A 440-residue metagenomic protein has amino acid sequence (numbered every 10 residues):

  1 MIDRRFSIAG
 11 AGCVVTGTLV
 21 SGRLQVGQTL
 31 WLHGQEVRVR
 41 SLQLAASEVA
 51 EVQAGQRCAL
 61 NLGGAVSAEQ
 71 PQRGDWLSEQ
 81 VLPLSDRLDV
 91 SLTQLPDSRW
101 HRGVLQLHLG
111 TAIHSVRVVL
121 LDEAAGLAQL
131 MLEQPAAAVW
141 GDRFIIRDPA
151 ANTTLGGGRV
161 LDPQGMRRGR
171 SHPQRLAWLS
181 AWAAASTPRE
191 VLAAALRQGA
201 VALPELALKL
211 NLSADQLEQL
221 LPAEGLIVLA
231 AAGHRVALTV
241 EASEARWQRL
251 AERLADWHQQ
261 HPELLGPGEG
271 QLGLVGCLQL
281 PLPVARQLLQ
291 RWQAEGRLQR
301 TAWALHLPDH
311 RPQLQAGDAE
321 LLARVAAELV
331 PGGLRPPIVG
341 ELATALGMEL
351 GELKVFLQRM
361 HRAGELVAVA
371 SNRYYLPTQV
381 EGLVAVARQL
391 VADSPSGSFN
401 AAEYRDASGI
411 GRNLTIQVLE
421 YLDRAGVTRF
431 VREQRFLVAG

Functional and structural regions predicted by a protein language model:
M1-P96: Conserved catalytic-core segments of large NTP-driven translation/proteostasis enzymes
S47-A50, G64-A368, E381-A385, A392-V427 (+1 more regions): C-terminal effector modules of nucleic-acid-centric enzymes and ribosome-associated factors
V367-Y375: Feature responds to low-complexity, polar/acidic, surface-exposed segments characteristic of secreted/exported proteins
P377-Q379: Long, helix-rich interaction regions
F430-V431: C-terminal accessory extensions/subdomains outside the catalytic/core fold
